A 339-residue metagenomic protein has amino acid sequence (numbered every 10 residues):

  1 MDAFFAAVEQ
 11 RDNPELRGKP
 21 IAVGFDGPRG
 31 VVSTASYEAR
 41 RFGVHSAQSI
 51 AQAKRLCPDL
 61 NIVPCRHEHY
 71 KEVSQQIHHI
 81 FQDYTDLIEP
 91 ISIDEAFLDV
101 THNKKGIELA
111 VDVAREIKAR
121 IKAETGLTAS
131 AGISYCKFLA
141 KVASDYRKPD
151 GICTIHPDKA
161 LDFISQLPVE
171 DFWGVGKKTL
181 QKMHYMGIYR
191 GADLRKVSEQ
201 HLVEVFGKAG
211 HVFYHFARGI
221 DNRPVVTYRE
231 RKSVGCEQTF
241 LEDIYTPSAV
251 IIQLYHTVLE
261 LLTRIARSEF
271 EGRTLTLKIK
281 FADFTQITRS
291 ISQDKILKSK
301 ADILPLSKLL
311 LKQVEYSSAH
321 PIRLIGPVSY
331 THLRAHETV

Functional and structural regions predicted by a protein language model:
M1-V205, A209-H211, S329, L333: Gly/Gly-Pro- and Ser/Thr-rich, intrinsically disordered tail segments characteristic of DNA damage-repair and tolerance
D171, T179-L324, S329: DNA-contacting surface of Y-family translesion DNA polymerases
A335-V339: A short, hydrophobic C-terminal helix/tail in secreted or cell-surface proteins
